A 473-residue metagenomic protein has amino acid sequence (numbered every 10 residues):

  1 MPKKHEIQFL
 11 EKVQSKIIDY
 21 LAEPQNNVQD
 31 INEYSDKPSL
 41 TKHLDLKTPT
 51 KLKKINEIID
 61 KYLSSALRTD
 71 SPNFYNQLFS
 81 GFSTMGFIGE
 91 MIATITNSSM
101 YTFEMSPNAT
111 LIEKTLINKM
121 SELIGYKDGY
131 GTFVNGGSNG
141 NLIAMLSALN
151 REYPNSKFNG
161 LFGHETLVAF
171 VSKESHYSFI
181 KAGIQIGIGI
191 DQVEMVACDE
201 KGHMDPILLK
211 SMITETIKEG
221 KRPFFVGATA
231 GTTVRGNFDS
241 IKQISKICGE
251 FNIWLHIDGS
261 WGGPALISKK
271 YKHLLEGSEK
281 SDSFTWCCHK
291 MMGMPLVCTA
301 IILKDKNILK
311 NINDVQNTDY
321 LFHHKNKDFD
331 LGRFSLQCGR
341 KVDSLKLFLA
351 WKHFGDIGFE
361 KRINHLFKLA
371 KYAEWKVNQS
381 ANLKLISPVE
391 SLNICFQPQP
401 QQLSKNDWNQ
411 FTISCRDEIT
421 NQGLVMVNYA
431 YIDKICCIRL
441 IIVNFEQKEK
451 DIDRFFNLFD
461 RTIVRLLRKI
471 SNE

Functional and structural regions predicted by a protein language model:
M1-D128, T420-N421, V425, I441-V443 (+2 more regions): N-terminal entrance/gating region of PLP-dependent enzymes' catalytic architecture
N108, G140, S147-I308: Conserved PLP-enzyme active-site core in the AAT-like
M120-S147, E194-V196: Short loop-beta-helix segment that forms the pyridoxal 5′-phosphate
F133, K384-V389, V427-I432: Short beta-strand
T232, E276-A381: Active-site C-terminal subdomain of aminotransferase-like
K384-E418: Conserved PLP-binding catalytic core of the aspartate aminotransferase-like
N393, N421-R439: Conserved PLP cofactor-binding pocket of PLP-dependent enzymes
Y431-E473: PLP-dependent enzyme catalytic core of the Aspartate aminotransferase-like
